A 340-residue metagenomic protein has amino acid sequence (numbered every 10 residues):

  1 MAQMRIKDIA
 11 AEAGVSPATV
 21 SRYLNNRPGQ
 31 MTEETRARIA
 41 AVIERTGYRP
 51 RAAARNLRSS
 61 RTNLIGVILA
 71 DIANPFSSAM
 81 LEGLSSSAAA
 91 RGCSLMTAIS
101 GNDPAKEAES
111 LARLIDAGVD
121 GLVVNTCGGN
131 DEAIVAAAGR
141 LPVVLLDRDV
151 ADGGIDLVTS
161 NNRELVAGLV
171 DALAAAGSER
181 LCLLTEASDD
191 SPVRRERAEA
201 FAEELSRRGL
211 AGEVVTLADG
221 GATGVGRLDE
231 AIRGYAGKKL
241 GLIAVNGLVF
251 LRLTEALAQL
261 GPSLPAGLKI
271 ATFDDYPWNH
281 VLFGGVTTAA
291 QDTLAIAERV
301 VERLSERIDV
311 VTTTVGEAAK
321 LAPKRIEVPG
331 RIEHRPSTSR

Functional and structural regions predicted by a protein language model:
M1-T62: N-terminal helix-turn-helix DNA-binding module of bacterial transcription factors
E33-A37, T46-R113, A117-D120, E199: Amphipathic helical "hinge" segments at domain boundaries
R38, F76-A90, L165-L169, P192-A211 (+3 more regions): Short, solvent-exposed amphipathic alpha-helices that sit in or adjacent to ligand/effector-binding or catalytic
A88-I99, R180-L184, A198, A202-T223: Short beta-strand elements in bilobed, periplasmic/extracellular small-molecule ligand-binding domains
V124-G168, S188, L248, D274-V286: Flexible loop/hinge segments that line or gate small-molecule binding clefts
D156-L183, A222-E230, Q291-T312: Hydrophobic alpha-helical segments within soluble ligand-binding/sensing domains
L169-R208, G316-S337: An alpha-beta-alpha
R233-R340: Flexible loop/turn connectors
